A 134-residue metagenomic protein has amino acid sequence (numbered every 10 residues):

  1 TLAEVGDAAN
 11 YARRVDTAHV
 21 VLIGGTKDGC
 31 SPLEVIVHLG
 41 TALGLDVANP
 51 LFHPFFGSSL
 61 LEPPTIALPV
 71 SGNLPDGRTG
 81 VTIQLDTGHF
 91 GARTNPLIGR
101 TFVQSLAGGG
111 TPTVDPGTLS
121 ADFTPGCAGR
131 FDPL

Functional and structural regions predicted by a protein language model:
T1-L134: C-terminal subdomain of alpha/beta-hydrolase-fold enzymes, centered on the catalytic histidine and its supporting
